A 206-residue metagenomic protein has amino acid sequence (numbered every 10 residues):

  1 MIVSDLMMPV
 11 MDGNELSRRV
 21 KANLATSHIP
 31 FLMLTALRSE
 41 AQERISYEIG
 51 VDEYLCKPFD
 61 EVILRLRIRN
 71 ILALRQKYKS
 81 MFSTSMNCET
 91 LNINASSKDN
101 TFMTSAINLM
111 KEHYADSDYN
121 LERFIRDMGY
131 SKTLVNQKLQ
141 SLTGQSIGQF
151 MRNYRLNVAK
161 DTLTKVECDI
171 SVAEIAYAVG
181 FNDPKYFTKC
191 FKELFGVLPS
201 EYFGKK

Functional and structural regions predicted by a protein language model:
M1-V3: Active-site beta3 strand of CheY-like receiver
M8, S46: Receiver (REC) domain active-site loop signature in two-component systems and cognate sites in sensor histidine kinases
P9, L55-K57: A Lys-centered signature of the CheY-like receiver
P58-I68: C-terminal output helix
V166-F203: Sequence-specific DNA-binding recognition helix
